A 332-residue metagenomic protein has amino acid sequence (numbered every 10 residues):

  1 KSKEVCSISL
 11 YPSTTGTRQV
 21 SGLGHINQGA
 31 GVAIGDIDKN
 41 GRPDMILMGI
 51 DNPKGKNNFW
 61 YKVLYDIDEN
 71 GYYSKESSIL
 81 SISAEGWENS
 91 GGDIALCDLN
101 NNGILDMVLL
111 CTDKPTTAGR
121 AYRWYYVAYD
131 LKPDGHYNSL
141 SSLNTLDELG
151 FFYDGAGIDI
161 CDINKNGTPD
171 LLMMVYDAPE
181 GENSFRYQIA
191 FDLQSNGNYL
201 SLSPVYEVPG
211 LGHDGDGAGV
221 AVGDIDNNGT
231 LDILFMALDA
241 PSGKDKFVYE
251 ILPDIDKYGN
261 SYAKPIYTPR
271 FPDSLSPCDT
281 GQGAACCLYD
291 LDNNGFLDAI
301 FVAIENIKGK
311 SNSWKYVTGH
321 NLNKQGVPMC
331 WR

Functional and structural regions predicted by a protein language model:
K1-N27, K62-N89, Y129-Y153, A190-G215 (+2 more regions): Blade-edge motifs of beta-propeller repeat domains
V5, L96, L110, I160 (+3 more regions): The N-terminal extracellular segments of secreted preproproteins, especially immediately downstream of signal
Q28-I37, G91-L99, D154-I163, G217-I225 (+1 more regions): Beta-propeller blade termini
A30, N58-K62, G92, R120-Y126 (+6 more regions): Repetitive beta-architecture junctions, highlighting loop-to-beta-strand starts across blade-like repeats
V32, M45, V63, I94 (+12 more regions): Hydrophobic strand positions within the blades of repeat-based beta-sheet folds
D36-D38, R42, I67-E69, C97-N100 (+9 more regions): Calcium-coordinating acidic loop motifs
K39-G49, N101-C111, K165-M174, N227-A237 (+1 more regions): Acidic/hydrophobic-patterned starts of short beta strands in beta-sheet-rich repeat architectures
I50-K56, T112-A118, Y176-G181, L238-G243 (+1 more regions): Short glycine/acidic-enriched loop and turn motifs that connect beta-strands
